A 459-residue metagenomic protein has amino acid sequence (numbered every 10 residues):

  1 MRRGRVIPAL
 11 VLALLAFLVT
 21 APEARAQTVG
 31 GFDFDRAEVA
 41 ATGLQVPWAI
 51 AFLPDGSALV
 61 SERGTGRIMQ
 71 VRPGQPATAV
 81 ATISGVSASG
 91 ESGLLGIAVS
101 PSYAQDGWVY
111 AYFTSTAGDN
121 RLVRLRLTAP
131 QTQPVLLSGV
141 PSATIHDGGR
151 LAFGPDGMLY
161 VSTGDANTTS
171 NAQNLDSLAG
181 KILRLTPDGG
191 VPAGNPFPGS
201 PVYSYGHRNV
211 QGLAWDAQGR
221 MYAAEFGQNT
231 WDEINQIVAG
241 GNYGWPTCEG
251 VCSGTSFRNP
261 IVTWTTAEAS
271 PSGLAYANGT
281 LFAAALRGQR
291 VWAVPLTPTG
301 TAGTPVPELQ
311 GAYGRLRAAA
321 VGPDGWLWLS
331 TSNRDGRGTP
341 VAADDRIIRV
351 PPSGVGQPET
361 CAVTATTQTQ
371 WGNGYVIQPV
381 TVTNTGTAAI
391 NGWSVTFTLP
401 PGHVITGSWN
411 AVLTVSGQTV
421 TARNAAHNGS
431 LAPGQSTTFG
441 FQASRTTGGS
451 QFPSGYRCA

Functional and structural regions predicted by a protein language model:
M1-Q27: Secretory targeting and sorting signals
R25-D35, G180, G190-P196, N242-F257 (+1 more regions): Blade/loop signatures of beta-propeller domains
Q27-S170, R220-G227, E268-P298, G322-G336 (+1 more regions): Acidic, Gly/Ser/Thr-rich repeat motifs that build Ca2+-stabilized beta-propeller blades
A37-V39, A77-S84, Q131-S138, A193-P201 (+2 more regions): Beta-propeller fold detector
L125-P130, L183-P192, I237-G244, E249 (+2 more regions): Short loop/turn segments immediately following beta-strands, especially the blade-tip and inter-blade linker loops
R126, N171, G336-T339, G440-S450: Short, exposed beta-strand-loop hairpins at the edges of beta-sheets in extracellular/periplasmic proteins
T301-P323: Conserved blade-ending motifs and adjacent loop-strand segments that build the rim/top face of beta-propeller domains
V321, W328, A343, R349-A459: Extracellular low-complexity, O-glycosylation-prone Ser/Thr/Pro/Gly-rich "stalks" and linkers flanking catalytic
